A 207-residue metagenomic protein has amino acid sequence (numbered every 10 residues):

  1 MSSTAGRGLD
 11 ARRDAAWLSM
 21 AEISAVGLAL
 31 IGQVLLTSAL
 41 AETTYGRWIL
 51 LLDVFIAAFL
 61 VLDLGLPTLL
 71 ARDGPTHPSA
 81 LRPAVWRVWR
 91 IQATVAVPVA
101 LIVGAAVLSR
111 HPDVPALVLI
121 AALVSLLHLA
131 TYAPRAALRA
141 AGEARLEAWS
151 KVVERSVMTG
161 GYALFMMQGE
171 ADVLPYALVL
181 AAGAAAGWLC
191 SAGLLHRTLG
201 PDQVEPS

Functional and structural regions predicted by a protein language model:
G8-I31, W89, V118-A122, R145-W149 (+2 more regions): Hydrophobic faces of transmembrane alpha-helices in multi-pass small-molecule transporters and flippases across diverse
D10-P67: Signature of the first transmembrane helix
E22, V26, D53-I56, A96 (+3 more regions): Residue-level recognition of pore/gate-forming positions within transmembrane alpha-helices of multi-pass
R47, S79-I91: Membrane-interface alpha-helices at helix entry/exit sites of multi-pass transporters
A57, V61, T94-L101, A105 (+2 more regions): Alpha-helical transmembrane segments of multi-pass membrane proteins
L62-P78: Helix-loop junctions and terminal segments of transmembrane helices in multi-pass membrane transport/translocation
D73, L127-S150: Membrane-interface junctions at transmembrane-helix termini in multi-pass inner-membrane proteins
P115-A122, W149-L199: Hydrophobic alpha-helical transmembrane segments
